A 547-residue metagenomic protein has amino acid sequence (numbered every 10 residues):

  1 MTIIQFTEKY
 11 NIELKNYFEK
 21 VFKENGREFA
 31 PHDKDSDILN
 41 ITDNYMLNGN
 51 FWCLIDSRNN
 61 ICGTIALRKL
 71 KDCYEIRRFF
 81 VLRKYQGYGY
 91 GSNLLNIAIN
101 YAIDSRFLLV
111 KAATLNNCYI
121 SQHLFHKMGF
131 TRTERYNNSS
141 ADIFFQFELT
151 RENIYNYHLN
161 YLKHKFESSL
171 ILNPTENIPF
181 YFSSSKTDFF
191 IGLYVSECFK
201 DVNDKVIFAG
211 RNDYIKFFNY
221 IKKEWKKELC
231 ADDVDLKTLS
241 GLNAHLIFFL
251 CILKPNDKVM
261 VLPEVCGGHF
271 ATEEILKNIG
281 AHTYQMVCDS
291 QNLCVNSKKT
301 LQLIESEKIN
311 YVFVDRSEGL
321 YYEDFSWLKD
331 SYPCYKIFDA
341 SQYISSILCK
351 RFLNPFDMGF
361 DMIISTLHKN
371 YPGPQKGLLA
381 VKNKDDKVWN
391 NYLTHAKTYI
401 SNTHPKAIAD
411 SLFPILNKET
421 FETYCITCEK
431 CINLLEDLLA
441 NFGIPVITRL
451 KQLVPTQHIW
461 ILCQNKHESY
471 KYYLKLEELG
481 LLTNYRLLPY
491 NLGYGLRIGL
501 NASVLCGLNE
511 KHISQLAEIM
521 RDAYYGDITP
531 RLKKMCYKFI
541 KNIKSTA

Functional and structural regions predicted by a protein language model:
Q5-R77, L82-R83, L95-I97, Y101 (+1 more regions): Acetyl-CoA-dependent GNAT
Y85, G89-I97, H512: Conserved acetyl-CoA pyrophosphate-binding loop and the N-cap/start of the following alpha-helix in GNAT-like
S92, N116-E134: Conserved active-site alpha-helix within GNAT-family acetyltransferase domains
A102-T114: Conserved GNAT acetyl-CoA-binding A-motif
T150-K205, A209-F217, K541-A547: N-terminal glycine-rich, Lys/His-bearing helix-loop that initiates the first secondary-structure elements of many
Y157, D213-K216, Y220-V234, T238-P445 (+3 more regions): Conserved PLP-enzyme active-site core in the AAT-like
L412, L416, E422-G495: Conserved small-domain helix->loop->beta segment predominantly found in fold-type I
N491-A547: PLP-dependent enzyme catalytic core of the Aspartate aminotransferase-like
